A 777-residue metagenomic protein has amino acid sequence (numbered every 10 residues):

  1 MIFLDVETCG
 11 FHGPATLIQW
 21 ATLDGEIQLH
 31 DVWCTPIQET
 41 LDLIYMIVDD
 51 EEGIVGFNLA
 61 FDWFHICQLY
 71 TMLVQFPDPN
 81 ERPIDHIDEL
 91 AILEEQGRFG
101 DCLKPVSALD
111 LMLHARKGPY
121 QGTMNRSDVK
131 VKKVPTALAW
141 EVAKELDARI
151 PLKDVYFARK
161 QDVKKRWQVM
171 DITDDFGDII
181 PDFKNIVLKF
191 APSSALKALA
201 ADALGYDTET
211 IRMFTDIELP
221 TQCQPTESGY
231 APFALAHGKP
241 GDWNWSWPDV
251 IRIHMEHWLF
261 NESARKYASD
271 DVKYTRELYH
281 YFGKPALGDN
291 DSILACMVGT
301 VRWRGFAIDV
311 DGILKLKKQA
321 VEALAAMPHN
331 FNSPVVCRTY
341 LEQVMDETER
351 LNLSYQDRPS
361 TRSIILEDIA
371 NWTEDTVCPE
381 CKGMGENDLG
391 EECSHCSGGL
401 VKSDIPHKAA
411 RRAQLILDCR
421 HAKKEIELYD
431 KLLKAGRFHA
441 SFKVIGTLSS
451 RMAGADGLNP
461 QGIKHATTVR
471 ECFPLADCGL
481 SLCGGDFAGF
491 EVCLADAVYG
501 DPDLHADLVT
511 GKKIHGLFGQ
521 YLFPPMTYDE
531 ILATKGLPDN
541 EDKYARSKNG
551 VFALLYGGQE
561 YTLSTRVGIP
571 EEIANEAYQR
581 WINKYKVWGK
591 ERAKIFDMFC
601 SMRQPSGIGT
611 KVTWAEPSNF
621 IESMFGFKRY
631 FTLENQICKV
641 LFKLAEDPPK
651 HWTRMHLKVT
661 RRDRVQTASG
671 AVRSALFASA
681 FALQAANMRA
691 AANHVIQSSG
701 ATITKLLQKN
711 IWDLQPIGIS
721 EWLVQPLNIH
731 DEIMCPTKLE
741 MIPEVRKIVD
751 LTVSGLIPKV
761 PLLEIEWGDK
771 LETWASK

Functional and structural regions predicted by a protein language model:
M1, I44-V48, H465-S481, D713-G718: A short acidic-Thr-Gly-centered motif at the start of a beta-strand
M1-A15: Entry/capping segment at the start of metal-dependent catalytic domains with acidic active-site entry clusters
E7, K132-A191, L204, R212-H465 (+12 more regions): Conserved "right-hand" nucleotidyltransferase catalytic core of DNA-directed polymerases
H12-T16, W20, D24-Y279, G283 (+2 more regions): Active-site-proximal helix-loop-helix substrate-binding element of RNase H-like nuclease domains
D270-R276, R689-W712: Conserved pre-motif C helix in the palm subdomain of viral-like polymerases
F282-L294, I703-I733: Active-site palm subdomain of RNA-directed nucleic acid polymerases
S441-G536: Function-dense linear segments that define catalytic or interfacial modules in macromolecule-processing proteins
Y585, D750-V760: A common structural junction motif
